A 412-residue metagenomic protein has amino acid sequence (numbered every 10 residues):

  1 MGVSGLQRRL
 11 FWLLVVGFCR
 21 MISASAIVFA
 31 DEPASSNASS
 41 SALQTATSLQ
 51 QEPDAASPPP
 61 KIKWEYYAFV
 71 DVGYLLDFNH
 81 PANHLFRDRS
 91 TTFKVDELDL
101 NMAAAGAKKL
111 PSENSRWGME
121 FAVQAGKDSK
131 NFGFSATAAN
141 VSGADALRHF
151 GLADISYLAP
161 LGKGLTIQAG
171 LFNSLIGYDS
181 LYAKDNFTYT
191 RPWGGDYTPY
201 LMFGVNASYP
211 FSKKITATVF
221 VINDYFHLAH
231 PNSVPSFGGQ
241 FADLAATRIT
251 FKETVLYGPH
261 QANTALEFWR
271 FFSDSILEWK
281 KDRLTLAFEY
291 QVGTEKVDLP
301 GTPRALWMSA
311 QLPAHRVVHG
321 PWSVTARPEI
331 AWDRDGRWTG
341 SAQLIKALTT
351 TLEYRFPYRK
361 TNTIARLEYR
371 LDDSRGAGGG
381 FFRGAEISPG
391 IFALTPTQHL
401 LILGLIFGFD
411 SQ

Functional and structural regions predicted by a protein language model:
M1-L10: N-terminal secretory signal peptides that target proteins for export/translocation
F18, I22-R87, V95, G404 (+1 more regions): N-terminal periplasmic/intermembrane-space "pro-region" immediately following the signal or transit peptide
Q51-Y66, N79, P111-M119, P160-L165 (+7 more regions): Short loop/turn motifs that connect adjacent beta-strands in outer-membrane beta-barrel proteins
S57, G106-L110, S156-L158, T166 (+7 more regions): Transmembrane beta-barrel domains of outer membrane proteins
D77-E97, D128-A242, K252-P259: Surface-exposed coil loops of outer-membrane beta-barrel proteins
R89-T92, S129-F132, A138-A146, A245 (+2 more regions): Outer-membrane beta-barrel pore domains
T92-D128, W307, L312-V324: Glycine- and aromatic-enriched membrane insertion/assembly motifs of diderm outer-membrane and organelle channel
E97, E113-N114, K127, Y197-M202 (+4 more regions): Solvent-exposed loop/turn segments connecting transmembrane beta-strands in outer-membrane beta-barrel proteins
